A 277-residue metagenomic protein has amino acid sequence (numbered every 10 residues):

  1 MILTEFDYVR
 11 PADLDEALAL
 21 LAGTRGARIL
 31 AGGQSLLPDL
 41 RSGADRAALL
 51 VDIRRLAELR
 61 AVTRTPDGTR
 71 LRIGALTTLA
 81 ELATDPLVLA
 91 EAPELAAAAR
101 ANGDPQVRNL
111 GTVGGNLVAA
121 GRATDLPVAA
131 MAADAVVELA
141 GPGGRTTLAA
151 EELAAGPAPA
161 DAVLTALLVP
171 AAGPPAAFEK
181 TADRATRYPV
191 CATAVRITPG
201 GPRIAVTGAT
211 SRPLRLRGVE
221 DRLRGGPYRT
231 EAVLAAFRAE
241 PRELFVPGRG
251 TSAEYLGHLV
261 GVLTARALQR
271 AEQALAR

Functional and structural regions predicted by a protein language model:
M1-R277: C-terminal structural segment of proteins
